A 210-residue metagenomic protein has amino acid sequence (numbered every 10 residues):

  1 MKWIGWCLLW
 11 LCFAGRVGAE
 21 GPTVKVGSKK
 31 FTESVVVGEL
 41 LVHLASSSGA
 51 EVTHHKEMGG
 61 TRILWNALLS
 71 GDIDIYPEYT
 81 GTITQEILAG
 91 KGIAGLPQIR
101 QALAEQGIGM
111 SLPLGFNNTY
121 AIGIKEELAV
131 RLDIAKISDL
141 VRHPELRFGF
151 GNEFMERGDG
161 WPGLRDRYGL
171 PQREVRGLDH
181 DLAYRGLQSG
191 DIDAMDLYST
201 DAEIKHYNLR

Functional and structural regions predicted by a protein language model:
G5-A14: Bacterial N-terminal signal peptides
E20-E33, A50-K56, P144-G149: Short, well-ordered beta-strand elements
L41-G49, I137-R176: Ligand-binding cleft/hinge of the Venus flytrap
H54-N66, R173-R185: Short helix-initiation/N-cap motifs at beta->coil->alpha
I63-F116: N-terminal segment of the mature folded domain
L68, L140, G186-Q188: Hydrophobic residues within well-ordered alpha-helices
Y79-I99, R185-R210: A ligand-binding cleft/hinge motif common to bilobed small-molecule-binding domains
L96-F148: A conserved helix-loop-strand patch within extracytoplasmic ligand-binding domains of the periplasmic binding
